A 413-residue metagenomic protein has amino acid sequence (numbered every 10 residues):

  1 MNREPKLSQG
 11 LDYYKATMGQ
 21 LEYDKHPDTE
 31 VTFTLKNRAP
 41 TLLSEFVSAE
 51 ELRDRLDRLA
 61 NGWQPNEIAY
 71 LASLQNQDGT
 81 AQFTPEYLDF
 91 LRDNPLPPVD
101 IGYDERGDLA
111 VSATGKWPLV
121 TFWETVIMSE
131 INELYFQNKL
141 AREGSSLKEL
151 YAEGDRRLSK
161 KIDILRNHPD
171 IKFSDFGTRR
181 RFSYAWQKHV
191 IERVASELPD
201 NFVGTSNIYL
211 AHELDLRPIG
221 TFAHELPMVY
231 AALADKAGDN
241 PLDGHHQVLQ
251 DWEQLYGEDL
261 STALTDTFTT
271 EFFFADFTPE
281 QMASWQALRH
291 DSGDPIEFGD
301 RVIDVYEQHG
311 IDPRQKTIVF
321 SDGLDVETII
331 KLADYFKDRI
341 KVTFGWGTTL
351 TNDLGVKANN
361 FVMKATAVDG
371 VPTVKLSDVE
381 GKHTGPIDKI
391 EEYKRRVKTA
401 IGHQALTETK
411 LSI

Functional and structural regions predicted by a protein language model:
M1-G244, V362-I413: Ordered alpha/beta subdomains of enzyme catalytic regions
N2-E4, L214, I219-I413: Glycine-rich phosphate/ribose-binding loops and adjacent secondary-structure elements that form binding surfaces
